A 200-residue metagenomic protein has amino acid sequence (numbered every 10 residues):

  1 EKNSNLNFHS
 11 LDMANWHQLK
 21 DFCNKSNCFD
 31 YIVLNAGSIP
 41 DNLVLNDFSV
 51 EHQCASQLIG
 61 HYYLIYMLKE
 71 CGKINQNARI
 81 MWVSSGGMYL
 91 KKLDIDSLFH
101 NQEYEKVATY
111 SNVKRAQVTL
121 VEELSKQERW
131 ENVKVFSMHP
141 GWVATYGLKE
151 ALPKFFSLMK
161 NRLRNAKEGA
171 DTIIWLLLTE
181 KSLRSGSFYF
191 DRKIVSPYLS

Functional and structural regions predicted by a protein language model:
K2-H17: Rossmann-fold cofactor-recognition segment
L19-K20, L148: A conserved hydrophobic alpha-helix of the Rossmann-fold in NAD(P)-dependent oxidoreductases
C28, I32-V33, I80: Conserved hydrophobic beta-strands of the Rossmann-like cofactor-binding core in SDR/related NAD(P)H-dependent
G37-L45, E51, Q76-N132, H139-L158: Catalytic loop of short-chain dehydrogenase/reductase
L58-I59: Ankyrin-repeat alpha-helix packing hotspot
I65-M67, E122: A short, exposed helix-loop element centered on a Lys and neighboring polar residues
L158-L199: C-terminal helical subdomain
